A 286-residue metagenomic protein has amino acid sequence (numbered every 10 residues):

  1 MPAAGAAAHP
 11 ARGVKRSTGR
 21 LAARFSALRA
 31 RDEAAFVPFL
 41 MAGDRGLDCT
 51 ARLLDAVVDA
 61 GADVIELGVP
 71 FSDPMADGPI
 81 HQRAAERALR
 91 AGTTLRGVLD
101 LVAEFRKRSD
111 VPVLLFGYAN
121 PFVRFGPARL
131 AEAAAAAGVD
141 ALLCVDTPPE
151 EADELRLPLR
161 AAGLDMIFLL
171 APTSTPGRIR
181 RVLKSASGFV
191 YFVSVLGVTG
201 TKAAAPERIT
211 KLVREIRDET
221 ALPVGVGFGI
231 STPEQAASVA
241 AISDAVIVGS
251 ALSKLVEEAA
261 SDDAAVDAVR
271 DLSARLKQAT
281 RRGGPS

Functional and structural regions predicted by a protein language model:
M1-V37, V102-K107, G284-P285: N-terminal amphipathic alpha-helix/helix-capping segment at the start of soluble metabolic enzymes
R12, R16, R214-L222, S231-A241 (+1 more regions): Alpha/beta catalytic cores of nucleotide-metabolism and tRNA/nucleoside-modifying enzymes
K15-L28, L47, S72-R83, R90-A103 (+6 more regions): Active-site-adjacent beta->alpha loops and helix N-cap segments on the catalytic face of soluble alpha/beta enzymes
F36-L40, I65-L67, V113-G117, L142-C144 (+4 more regions): Hydrophobic faces of well-ordered beta-strands that scaffold small-molecule active sites in alpha/beta enzyme cores
P38, V57, G68, A134 (+3 more regions): Conserved, mostly hydrophobic/aromatic
L47-A56, S174-K184, V226, I230-V246: Catalytic cores of alpha/beta
L53, V58-A60, V64, V69-F71 (+2 more regions): Active-site beta->alpha loop and helix N-cap motifs at the rims of alpha/beta catalytic domains
A62-S72, V139-L143, P148-E151, Y191-G200 (+2 more regions): Glycine-rich phosphate-binding active-site loops on the catalytic face of alpha/beta enzymes
